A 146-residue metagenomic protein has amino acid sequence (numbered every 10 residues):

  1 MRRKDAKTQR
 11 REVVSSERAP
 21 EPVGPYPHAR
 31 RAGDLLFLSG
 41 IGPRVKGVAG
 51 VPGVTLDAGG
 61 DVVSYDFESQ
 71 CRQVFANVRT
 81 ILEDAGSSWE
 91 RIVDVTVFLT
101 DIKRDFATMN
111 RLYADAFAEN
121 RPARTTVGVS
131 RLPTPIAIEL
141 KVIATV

Functional and structural regions predicted by a protein language model:
R2, K7-V146: Short, polar/acidic, helix-capping and beta-turn segments at strand->helix junctions that line the mouths
